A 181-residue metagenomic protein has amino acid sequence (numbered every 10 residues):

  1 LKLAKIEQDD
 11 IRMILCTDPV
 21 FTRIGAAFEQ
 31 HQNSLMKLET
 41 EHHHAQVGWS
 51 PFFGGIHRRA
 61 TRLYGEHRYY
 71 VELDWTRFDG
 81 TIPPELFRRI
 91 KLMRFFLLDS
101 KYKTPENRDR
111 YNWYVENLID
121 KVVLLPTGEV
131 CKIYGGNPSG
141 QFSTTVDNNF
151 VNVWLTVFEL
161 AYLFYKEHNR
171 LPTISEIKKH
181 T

Functional and structural regions predicted by a protein language model:
L1-T181: Core nucleotidyl-transferase/polymerase catalytic module
